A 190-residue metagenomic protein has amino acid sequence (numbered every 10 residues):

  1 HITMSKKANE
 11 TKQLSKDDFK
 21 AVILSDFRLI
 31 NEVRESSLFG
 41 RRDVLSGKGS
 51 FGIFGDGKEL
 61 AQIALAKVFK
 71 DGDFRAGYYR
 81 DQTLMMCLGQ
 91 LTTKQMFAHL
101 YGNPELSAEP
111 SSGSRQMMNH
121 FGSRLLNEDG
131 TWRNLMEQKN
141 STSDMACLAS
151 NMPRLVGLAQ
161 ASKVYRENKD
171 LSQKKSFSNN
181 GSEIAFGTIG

Functional and structural regions predicted by a protein language model:
H1-A61, K67-F69: Conserved acidic/glycine
R41-G190: Cofactor-binding active-site loop characterized by glycine-rich and histidine/acidic residues
